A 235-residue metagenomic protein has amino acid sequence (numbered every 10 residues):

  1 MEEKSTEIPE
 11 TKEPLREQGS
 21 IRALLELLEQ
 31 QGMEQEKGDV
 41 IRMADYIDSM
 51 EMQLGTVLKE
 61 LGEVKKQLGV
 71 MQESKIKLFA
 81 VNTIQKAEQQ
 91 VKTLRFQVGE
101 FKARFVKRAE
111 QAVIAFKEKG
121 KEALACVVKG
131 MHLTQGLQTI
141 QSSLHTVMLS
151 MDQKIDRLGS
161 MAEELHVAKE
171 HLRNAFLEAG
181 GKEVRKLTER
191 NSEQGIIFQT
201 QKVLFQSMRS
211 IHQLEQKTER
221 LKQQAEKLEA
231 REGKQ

Functional and structural regions predicted by a protein language model:
M1-Q235: Gram-negative host-targeted secretion-system effectors, predominantly Type III and Type IV, recognized via long
